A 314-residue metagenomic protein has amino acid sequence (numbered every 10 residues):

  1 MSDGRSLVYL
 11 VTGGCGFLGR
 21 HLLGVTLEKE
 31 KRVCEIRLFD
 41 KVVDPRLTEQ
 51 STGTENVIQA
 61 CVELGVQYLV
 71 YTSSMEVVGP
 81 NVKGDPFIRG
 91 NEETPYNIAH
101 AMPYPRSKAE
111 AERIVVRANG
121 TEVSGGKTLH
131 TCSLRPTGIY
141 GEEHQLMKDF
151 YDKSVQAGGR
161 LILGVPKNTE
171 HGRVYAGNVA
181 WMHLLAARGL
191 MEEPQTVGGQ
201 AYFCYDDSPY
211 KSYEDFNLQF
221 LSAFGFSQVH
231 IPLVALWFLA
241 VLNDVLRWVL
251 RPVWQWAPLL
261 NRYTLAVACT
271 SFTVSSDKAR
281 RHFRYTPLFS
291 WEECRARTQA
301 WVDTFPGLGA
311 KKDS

Functional and structural regions predicted by a protein language model:
S2-R32: N-terminal Rossmann NAD(P)H-binding glycine-rich loop of SDR-like oxidoreductase domains
V33-C34, T273-H282, T286-S314: Amphipathic terminal alpha-helices
E55-R106, V123-G125, C132: Conserved Rossmann-fold NAD(P)-dependent oxidoreductase catalytic core, especially the SDR/UDP-sugar
I88-N91, N97-E112, H144, T169-R173 (+3 more regions): Short-chain dehydrogenase/reductase
N119-R188, N217-F220: NAD(P)-dependent short-chain dehydrogenase/reductase
A176, H183, A201, D244-V249 (+1 more regions): Conserved C-terminal active-site "lid" loop/helix of NAD(P)H-dependent oxidoreductases that clamps the redox cofactor
V179, H183, C204, F216 (+2 more regions): Non-catalytic, hydrophobic alpha-helical segments
G189-L259, S276, A296-Q299, L308-S314: Mid/C-terminal beta-alpha module of Rossmann-like enzyme folds, strongest in SDR-family dehydrogenases/epimerases
